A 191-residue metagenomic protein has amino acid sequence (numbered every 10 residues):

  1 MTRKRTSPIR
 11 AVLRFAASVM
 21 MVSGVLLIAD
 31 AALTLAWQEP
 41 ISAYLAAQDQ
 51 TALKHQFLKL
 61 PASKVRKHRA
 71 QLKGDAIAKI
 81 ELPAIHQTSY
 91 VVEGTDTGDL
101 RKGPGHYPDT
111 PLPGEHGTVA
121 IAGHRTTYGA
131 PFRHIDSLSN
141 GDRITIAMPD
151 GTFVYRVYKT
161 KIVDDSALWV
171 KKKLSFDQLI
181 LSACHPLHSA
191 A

Functional and structural regions predicted by a protein language model:
R3, P8-A191: Solvent-exposed, non-transmembrane regions of membrane-associated and secreted proteins
